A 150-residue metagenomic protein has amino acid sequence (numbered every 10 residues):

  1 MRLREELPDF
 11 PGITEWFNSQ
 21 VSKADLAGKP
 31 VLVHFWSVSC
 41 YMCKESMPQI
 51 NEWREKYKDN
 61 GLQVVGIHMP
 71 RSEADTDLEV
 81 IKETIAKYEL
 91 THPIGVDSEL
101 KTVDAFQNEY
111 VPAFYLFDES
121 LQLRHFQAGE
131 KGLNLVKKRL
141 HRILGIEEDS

Functional and structural regions predicted by a protein language model:
M1-K23: N-terminal "domain-start" segment that seeds a small globular fold
W16, L26, E119: Short, ordered coil/turn segments that flank beta-strands lining enzyme active or ligand-binding pockets
P30-V31, P112: Alpha/beta-hydrolase fold active-site loops
L32-V33, V64: Hydrophobic beta-strand anchors of alpha/beta hydrolase catalytic cores
F35-E52: Conserved redox-active cysteine motifs that mediate thiol-disulfide chemistry, especially di-cysteine Cys-X(1-2)-Cys
G61-T76, L90-E99: Thiol-based oxidoreductase modules, predominantly thioredoxin-like and allied folds used for disulfide exchange
I81-F117: Short, internal strand/loop/helix patches that form the active-site neighborhood or redox-interaction surface
L116-S150: Thiol-/selenol-based redox modules, centered on thioredoxin-like and closely related oxidoreductase domains
